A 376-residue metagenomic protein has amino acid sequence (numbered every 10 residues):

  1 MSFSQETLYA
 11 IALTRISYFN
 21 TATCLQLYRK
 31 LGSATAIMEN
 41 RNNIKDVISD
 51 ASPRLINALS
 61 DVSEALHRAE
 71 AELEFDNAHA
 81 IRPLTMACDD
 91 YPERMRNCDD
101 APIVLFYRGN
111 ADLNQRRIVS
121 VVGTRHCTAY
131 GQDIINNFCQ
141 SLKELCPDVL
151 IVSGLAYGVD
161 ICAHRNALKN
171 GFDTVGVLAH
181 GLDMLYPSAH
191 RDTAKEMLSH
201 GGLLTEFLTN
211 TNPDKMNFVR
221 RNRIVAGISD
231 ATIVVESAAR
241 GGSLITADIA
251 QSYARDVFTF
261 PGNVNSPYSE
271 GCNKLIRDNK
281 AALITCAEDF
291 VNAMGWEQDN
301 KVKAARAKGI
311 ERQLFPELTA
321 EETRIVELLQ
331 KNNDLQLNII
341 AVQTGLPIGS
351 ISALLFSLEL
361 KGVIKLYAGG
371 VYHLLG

Functional and structural regions predicted by a protein language model:
M1-E144: Short, positively charged patches
M1-S4, T85-G376: Glycine-biased, small-residue-rich flexible motifs in mid-sequence functional cores and linkers
